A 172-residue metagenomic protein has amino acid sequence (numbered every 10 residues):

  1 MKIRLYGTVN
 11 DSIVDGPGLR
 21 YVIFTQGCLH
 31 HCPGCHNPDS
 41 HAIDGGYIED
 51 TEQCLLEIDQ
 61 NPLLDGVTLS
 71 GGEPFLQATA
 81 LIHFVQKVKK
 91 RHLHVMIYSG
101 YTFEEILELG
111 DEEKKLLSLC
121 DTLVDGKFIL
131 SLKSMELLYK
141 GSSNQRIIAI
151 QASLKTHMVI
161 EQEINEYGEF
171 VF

Functional and structural regions predicted by a protein language model:
M1-F24, N37-I43, V159, I164-N165 (+1 more regions): N-terminal [4Fe-4S]-dependent radical SAM core
I3-Y6, L19, N37-L116: Conserved Radical SAM active-site core
V9, K127, Q151: Residues at the C-termini of beta-strands that transition into short coil/loop
I13, K114, L137-Y139: Short secondary-structure boundary/capping segments
C28, C32-C35: Short cysteine clusters
Q77-V88, H92, M96, K133-F172: P-loop/Walker A phosphate-binding loop and immediately adjacent motor/lid segment at beta-alpha junctions
T102-E104, F128-S131: Short Gly/Pro-enriched loop/turn and capping motifs at secondary-structure junctions
D121: Receiver (REC) domain switch/active-site residues of two-component response regulators
